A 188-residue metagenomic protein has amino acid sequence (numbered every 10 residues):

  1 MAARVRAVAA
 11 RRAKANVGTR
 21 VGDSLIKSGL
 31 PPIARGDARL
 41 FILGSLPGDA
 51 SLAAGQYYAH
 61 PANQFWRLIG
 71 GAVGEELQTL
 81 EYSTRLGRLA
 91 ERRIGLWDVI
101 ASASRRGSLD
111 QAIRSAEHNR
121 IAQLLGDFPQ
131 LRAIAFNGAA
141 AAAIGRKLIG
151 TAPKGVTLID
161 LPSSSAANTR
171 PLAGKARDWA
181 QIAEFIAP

Functional and structural regions predicted by a protein language model:
M1-G36, P61, G107-A122, R146-P188: C-terminal capping/extension of enzyme domains
V5-V8, L77, S104, G126: Structured alpha/beta reader/binder surfaces that contact nucleic acids or chromatin modification marks
R35-S45: Short, hydrophobic/glycine-enriched beta-strand segments
S45, D98-A101, P162-S163: Short loop/turn segments at strand-loop or loop-helix junctions that form parts of catalytic or ligand-binding pockets
A50-A112: Short, surface-exposed acidic-centric catalytic microdomains
I69, I144-G145: Hydrophobic packing residues within well-ordered alpha-helices of enzyme cores
E91-A143: Internal catalytic-core helix/loop-beta-alpha segment that presents or stabilizes conserved functional determinants
